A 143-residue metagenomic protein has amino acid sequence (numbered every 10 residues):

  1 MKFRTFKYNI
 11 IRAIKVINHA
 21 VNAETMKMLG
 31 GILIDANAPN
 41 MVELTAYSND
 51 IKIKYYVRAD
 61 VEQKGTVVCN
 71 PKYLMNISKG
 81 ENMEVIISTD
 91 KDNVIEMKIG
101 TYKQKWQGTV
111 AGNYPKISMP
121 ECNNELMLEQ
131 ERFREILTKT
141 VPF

Functional and structural regions predicted by a protein language model:
M1-F143: Structural preference for solvent-exposed beta-strand-turn elements and adjacent flexible terminal/loop segments within
